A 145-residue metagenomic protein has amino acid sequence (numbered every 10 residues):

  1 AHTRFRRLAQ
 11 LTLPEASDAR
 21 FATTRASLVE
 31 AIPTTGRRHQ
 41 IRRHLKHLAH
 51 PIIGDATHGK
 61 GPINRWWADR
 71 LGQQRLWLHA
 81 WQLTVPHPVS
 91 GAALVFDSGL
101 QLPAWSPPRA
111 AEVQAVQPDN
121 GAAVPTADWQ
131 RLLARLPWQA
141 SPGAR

Functional and structural regions predicted by a protein language model:
A1-T24: Non-catalytic RNA-recognition surface used by pseudouridine synthases
A1-T3, H39, A92-F96: Short beta-strand segments
F5, I41, L83: A residue-level signal for conserved active-site and pocket-lining positions in enzyme catalytic cores
L13, F21-A22, H44-R145: Pseudouridine synthases involved in rRNA/tRNA modification
S27, R37-L45: Short beta-strand segments enriched for Tyr within beta-sheet-rich domains, predominantly fibronectin type III
A31-T34: A structural micro-motif recognizing beta-strand termini and the immediately following turn/loop segments
